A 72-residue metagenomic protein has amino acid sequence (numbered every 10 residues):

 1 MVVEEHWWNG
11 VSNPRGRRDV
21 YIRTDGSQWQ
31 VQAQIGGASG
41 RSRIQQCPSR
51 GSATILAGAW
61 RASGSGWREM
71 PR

Functional and structural regions predicted by a protein language model:
M1-Q30: Short N-terminal "domain-start" leader segments that mark the transition from disordered tails or signal peptides into
E5-H6, S27, G58, G64-G66: Short, low-complexity intrinsically disordered segments
N9-G10, V31, A62, E69: Intrinsic disorder/low-complexity segments enriched in polar/charged and small flexible residues
R15-G16, W29, G37, I55 (+1 more regions): Amphipathic alpha-helical interaction segments
R17-R18, I22, A62-R72: Short, mixed-charge low-complexity intrinsically disordered segments
I35-S52, G66-R68: A short, exposed loop/beta-hairpin motif centered on an aromatic-Gly-Thr core
R50-W60: Short, surface-exposed linear segments at secondary-structure transitions and domain or protein termini
